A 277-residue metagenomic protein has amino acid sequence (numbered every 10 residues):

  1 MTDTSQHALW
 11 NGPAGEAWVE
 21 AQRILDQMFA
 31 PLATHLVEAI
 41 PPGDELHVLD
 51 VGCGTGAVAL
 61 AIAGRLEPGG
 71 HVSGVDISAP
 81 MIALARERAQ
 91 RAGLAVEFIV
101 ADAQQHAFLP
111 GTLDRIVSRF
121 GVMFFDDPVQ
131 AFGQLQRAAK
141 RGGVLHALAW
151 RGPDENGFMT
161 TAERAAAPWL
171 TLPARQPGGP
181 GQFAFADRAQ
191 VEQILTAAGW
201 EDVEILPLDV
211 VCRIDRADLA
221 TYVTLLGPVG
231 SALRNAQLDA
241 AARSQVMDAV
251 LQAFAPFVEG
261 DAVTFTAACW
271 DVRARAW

Functional and structural regions predicted by a protein language model:
M1-D44, A57-A61, M81-L84: Conserved class I S-adenosyl-L-methionine
T4-W10, A14-A21, D202-D261: C-terminal helical/coil "lid" or tail adjacent to the Rossmann-like core of SAM-dependent
H47-H106, Q130: Class I SAM-dependent methyltransferase SAM/SAH-binding core
Q104-R115: A short acidic, Gly/Pro-enriched loop at the edge of an enzyme's catalytic core that lines a small-molecule cofactor
D114-P128, R151: A short SAM/SAH-binding and catalytic strip from SAM-dependent methyltransferases
V129, R137-D215: Conserved catalytic/acceptor-binding region of the Class I
V223-T224, C269-W277: Core SAM-dependent methyltransferase catalytic element
